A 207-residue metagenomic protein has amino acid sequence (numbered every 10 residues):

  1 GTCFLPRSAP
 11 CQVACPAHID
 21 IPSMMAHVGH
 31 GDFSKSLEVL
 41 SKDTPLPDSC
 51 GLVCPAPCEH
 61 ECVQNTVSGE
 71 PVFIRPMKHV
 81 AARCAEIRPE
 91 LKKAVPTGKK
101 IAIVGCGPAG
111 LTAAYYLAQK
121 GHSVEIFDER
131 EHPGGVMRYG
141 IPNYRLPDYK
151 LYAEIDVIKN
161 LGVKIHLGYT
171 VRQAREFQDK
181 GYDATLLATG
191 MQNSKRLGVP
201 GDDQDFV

Functional and structural regions predicted by a protein language model:
G1-P10, F33-P57: Immediate flanking context of iron-sulfur cluster ligation sites
M24, P47-C50, A56-V104, K120 (+3 more regions): FAD-binding core/adjacent interface of flavoenzyme oxidoreductases
P45, G107-P108, H132: Residue-level detector of alpha-helix initiation sites
K100-E125: N-terminal Rossmann-like FAD-binding beta1-loop-alpha1 element of flavoenzymes
A114-Y116, R138-Y139, L197-G201: Short amphipathic alpha-helical segments
H122-R138: Glycine-rich FAD pyrophosphate-binding loop
Y139-K150: Glycine-rich phosphate-binding loop and adjoining beta1-alpha1-beta2 segment of Rossmann-like nucleotide-binding folds
